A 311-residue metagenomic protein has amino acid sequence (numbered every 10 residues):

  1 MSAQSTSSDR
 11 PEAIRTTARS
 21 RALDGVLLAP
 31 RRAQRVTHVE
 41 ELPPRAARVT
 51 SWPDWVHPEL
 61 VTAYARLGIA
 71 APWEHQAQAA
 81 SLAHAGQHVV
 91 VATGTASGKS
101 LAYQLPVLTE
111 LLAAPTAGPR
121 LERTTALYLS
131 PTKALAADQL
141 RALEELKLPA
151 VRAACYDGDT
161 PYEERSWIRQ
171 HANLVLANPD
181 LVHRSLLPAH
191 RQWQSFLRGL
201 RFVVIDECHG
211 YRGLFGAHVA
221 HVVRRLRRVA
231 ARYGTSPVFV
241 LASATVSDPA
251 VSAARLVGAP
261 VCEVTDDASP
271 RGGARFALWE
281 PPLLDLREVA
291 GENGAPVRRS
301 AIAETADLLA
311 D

Functional and structural regions predicted by a protein language model:
M1-A77, Q87-H88: Helicase-associated low-complexity/disordered flanking segments
S81-V89, S100-L121, R224-R227: Walker A/P-loop NTP-binding motif
L101, R123-E145, A244-P249: Conserved Walker A/P-loop ATP-binding site and its immediately adjacent core in helicase/helicase-like ATPase domains
L108-D138, A231-T235: Conserved SF1/SF2 helicase motif Ia
L135-D157, R255-V261: Conserved helix-turn-beta segment of the N-terminal RecA-like "Helicase ATP-binding" lobe in SF1/SF2 helicases
G158-R201: Conserved helix/coil segment N-terminal to the catalytic DExD/H
F202, H209-S269: Post-DEXD/H (motif II) to motif III coupling segment of the RecA-like Helicase ATP-binding lobe
A242, A250-D311: Conserved interdomain linker/interface between the two RecA-like ATPase lobes of SF2 helicase motors
